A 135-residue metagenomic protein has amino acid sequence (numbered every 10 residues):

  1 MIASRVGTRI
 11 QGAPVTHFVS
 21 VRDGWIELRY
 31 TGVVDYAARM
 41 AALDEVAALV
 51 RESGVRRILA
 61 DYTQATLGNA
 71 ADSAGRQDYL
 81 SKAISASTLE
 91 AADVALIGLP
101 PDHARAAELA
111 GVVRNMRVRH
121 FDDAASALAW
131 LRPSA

Functional and structural regions predicted by a protein language model:
I2-A135: Amphipathic, Lys/Arg-enriched alpha-helical "gate/interface" segment within cytosolic domains that mediates
